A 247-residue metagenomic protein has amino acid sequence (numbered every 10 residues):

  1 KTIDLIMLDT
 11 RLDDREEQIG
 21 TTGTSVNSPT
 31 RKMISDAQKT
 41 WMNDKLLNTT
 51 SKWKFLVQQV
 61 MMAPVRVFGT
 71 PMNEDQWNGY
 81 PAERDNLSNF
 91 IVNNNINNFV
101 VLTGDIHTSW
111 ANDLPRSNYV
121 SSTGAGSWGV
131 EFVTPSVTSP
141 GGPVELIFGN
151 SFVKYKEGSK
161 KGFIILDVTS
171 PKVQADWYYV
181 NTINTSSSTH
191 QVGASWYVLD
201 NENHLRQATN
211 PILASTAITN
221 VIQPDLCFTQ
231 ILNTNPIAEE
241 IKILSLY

Functional and structural regions predicted by a protein language model:
K1-L246: Metal-dependent phosphoester/phosphodiester hydrolase catalytic core
